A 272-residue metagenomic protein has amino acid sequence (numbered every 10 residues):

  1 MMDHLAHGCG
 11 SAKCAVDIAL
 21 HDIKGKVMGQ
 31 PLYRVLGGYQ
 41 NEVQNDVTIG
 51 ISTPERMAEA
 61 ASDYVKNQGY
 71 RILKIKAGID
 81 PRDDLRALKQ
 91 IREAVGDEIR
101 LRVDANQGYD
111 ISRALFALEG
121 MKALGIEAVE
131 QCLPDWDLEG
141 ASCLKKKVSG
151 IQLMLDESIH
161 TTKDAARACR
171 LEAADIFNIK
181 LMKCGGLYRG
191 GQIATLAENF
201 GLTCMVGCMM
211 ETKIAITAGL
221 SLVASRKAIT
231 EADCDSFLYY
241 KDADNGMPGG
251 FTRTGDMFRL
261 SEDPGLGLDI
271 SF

Functional and structural regions predicted by a protein language model:
M1-L101, N106-L115, E119-A123, D244-F272: N-terminal capping/lid subdomain adjacent to the active-site entrance of alpha/beta enzymes
D22-K26, T195, L220-A224: Short glycine/serine- and small hydrophobic-enriched flexible loop segments
Q30-Q40, V129, T230-D242: Short alpha-helical "patches" and their helix-cap loops
V47, N178, D233-S236: Structural signal for conserved beta-strand scaffold positions within catalytic alpha/beta enzyme cores
I75, D80-A215, D244-G249: Catalytic core of soluble alpha/beta enzymes
M209-F272: Flexible C-terminal active-site loop/helix
